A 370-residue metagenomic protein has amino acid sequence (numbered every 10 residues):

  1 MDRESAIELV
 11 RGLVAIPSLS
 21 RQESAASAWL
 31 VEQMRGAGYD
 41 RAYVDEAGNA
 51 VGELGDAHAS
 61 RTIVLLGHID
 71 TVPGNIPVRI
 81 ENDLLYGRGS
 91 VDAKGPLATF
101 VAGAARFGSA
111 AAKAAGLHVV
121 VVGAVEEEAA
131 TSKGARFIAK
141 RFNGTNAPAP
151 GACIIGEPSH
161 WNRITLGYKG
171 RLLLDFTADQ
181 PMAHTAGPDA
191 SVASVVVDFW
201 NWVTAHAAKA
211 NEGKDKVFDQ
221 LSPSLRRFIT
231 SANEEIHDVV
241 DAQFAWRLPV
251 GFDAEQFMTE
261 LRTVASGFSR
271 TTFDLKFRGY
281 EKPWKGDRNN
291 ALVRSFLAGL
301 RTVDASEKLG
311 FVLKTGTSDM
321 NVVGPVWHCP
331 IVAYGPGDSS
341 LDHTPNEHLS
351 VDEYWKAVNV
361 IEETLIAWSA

Functional and structural regions predicted by a protein language model:
M1-S90, G108-G116, H328: Acidic/His- and Gly-rich active-site-bordering loop/insert found across diverse amide/peptide-bond hydrolases
I7, S24-A28, L97, M258-R262 (+1 more regions): Short, surface-exposed alpha-helical segments at coil->helix boundaries
L30, L97-F107, A135-I138, V196-F199 (+2 more regions): Buried hydrophobic packing segments
L66-E81, P150-G151, G167-T177, V332: Acidic-glycine-rich active-site phosphate/pyrophosphate-binding loop
L85-A98, A105, A190-A193, H348-W355: Short, conserved micro-motifs enriched in small and acidic residues
A98-R171, S369-A370: Acidic/histidine-rich catalytic neighborhood of metal-dependent amide-processing enzymes
S159, L172-A370: Metal-dependent amide/peptide-bond hydrolase catalytic core, centered on the "pita-bread" metallohydrolase fold
